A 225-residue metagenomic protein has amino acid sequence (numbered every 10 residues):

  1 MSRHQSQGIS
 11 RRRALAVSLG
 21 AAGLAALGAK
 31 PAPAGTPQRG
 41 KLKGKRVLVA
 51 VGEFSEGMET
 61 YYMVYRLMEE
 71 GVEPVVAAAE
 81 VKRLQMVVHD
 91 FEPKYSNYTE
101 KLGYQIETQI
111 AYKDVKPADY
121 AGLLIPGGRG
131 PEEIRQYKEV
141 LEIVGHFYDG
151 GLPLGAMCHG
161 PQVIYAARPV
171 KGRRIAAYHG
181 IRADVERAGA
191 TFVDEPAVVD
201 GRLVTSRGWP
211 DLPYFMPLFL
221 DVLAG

Functional and structural regions predicted by a protein language model:
M1-I9: N-terminal secretory signal peptides
S10, L15-G150, L154, Q162-R174 (+1 more regions): Extended, subdomain-level signal for the structured scaffold at the beginning of enzyme domains
C158: Catalytic nucleophile serine of serine hydrolases, specifically the conserved "nucleophile elbow" pentapeptide
A177: Catalytic cores of processing enzymes, dominated by hydrolases/peptidases, characterized by acidic/His-rich
